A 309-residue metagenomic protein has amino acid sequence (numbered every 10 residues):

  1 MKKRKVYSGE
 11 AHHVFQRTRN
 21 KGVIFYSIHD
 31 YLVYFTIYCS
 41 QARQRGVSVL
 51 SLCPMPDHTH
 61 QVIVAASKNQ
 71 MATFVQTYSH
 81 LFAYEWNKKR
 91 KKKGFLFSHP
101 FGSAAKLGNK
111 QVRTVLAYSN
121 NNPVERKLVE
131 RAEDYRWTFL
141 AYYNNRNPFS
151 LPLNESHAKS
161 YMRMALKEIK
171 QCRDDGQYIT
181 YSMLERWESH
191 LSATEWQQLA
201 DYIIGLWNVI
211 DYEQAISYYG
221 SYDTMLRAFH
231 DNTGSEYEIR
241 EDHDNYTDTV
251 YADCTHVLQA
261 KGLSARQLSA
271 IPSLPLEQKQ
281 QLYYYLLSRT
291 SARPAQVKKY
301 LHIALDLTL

Functional and structural regions predicted by a protein language model:
M1-S51, A65-L309: Short Pro-Cys-Gly-centered "Cys-loop" motif that presents a nucleophilic cysteine in a tight turn
H58-A66: Short beta-strand->loop micro-motif that forms the acidic, two-metal-ion catalytic signature in nucleotide-processing
